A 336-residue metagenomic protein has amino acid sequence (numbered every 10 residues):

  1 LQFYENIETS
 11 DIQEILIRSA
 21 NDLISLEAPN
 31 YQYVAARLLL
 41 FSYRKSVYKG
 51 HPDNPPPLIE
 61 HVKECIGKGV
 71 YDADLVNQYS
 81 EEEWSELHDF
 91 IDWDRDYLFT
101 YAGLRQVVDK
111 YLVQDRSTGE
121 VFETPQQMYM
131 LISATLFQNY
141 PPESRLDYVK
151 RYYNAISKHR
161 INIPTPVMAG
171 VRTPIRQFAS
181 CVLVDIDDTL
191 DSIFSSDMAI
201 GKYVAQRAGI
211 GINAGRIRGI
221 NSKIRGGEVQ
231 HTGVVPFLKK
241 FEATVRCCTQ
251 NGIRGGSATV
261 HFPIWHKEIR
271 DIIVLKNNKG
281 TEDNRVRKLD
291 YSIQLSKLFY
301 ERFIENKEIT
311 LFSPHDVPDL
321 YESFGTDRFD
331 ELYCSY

Functional and structural regions predicted by a protein language model:
L1-Y336: Extended catalytic cores of very large enzyme megasubunits
